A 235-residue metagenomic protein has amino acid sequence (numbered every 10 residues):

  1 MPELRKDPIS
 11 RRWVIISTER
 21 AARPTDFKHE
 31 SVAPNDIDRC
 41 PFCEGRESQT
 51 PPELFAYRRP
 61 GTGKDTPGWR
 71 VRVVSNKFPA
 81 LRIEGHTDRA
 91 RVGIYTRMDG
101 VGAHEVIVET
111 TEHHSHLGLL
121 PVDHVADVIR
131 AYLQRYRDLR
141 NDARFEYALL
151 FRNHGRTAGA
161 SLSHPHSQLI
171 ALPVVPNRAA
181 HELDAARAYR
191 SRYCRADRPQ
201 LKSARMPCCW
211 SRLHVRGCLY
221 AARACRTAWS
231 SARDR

Functional and structural regions predicted by a protein language model:
M1-R235: HIT superfamily nucleotide-processing domains
